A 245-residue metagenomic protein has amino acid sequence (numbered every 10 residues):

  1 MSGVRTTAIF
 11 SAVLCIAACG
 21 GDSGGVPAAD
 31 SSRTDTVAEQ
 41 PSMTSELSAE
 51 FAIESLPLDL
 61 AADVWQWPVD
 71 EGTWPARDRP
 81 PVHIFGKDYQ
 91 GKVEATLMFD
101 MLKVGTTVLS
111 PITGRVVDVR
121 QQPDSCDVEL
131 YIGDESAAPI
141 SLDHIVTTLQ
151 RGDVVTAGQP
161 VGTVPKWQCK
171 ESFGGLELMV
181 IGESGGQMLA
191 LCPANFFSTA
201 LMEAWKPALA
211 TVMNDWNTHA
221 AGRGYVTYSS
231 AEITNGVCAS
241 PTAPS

Functional and structural regions predicted by a protein language model:
M1-A8: Bacterial N-terminal signal peptides that target proteins for export
I16-A18: C-terminal motif of bacterial Sec signal peptides marking the signal peptidase cleavage site
G20-S23: Bacterial signal peptide processing site
T34-C126, T156-A157, A208-S245: Surface-exposed, glycine-biased beta-strand/turn segments
M101-K103, V146-L149: Short alpha-helix capping/helix-loop boundary micro-motifs
S110-T148, S172-M179: Zn2+-dependent peptidoglycan hydrolase active-site motif and core
R151, K170-S245: Acidic, glycine-rich catalytic/binding loops that coordinate metals and/or anionic ligands
R151-Q168: Active-site-proximal beta-strands of protease catalytic cores
